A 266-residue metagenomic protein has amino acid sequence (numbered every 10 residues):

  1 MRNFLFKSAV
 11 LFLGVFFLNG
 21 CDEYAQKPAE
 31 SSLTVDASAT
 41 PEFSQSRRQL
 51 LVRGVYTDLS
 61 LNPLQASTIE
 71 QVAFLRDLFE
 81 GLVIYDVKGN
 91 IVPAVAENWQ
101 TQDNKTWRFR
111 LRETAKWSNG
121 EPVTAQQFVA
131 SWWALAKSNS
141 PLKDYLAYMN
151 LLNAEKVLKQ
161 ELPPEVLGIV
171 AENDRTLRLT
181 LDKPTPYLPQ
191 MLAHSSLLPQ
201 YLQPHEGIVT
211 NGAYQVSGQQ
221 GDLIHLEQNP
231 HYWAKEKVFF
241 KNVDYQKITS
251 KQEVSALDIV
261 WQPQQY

Functional and structural regions predicted by a protein language model:
M1-A9: Bacterial N-terminal signal peptides that target proteins for export
L18-G20: C-terminal motif of bacterial Sec signal peptides marking the signal peptidase cleavage site
D22-A25: Bacterial signal peptide processing site
R53-D103, V209: N-terminal lobe/hinge region of extracytoplasmic solute-binding protein
N98-A147: Aromatic- and charge-enriched surface segment that lines or borders ligand/interaction sites
G120-E121, Q127, K247-Y266: Short helices/loops that flank or line small-molecule/ion binding pockets
P141-Y201: Surface-exposed binding/hinge segments that line and control ligand-binding clefts or catalytic entry sites
R175-T176, T180-Q252: Gly/Pro-rich hinge or "lid" segments in bacterial periplasmic/extracellular proteins
